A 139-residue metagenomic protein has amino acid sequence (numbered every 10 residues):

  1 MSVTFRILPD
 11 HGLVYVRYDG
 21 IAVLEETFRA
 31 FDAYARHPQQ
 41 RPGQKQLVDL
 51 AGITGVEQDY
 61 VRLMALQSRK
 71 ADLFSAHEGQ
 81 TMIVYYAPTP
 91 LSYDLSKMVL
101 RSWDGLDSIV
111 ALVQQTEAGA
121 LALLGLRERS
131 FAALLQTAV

Functional and structural regions predicted by a protein language model:
M1-V139: Amphipathic, Lys/Arg-enriched alpha-helical "gate/interface" segment within cytosolic domains that mediates
